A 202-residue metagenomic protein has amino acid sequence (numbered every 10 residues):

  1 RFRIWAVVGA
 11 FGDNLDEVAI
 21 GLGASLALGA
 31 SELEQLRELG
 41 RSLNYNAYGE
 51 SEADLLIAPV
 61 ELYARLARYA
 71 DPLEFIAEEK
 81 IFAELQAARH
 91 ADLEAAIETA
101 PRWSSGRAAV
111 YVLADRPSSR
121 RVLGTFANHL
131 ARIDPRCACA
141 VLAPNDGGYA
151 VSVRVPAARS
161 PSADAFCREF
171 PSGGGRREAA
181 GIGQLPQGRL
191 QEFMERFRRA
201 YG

Functional and structural regions predicted by a protein language model:
R1-R107, A114-R116, I133: A structured phosphate/pyrophosphate-recognition subdomain
A109-G202: Glycine-rich, acidic loop segments that terminate in or are immediately followed by a histidine
